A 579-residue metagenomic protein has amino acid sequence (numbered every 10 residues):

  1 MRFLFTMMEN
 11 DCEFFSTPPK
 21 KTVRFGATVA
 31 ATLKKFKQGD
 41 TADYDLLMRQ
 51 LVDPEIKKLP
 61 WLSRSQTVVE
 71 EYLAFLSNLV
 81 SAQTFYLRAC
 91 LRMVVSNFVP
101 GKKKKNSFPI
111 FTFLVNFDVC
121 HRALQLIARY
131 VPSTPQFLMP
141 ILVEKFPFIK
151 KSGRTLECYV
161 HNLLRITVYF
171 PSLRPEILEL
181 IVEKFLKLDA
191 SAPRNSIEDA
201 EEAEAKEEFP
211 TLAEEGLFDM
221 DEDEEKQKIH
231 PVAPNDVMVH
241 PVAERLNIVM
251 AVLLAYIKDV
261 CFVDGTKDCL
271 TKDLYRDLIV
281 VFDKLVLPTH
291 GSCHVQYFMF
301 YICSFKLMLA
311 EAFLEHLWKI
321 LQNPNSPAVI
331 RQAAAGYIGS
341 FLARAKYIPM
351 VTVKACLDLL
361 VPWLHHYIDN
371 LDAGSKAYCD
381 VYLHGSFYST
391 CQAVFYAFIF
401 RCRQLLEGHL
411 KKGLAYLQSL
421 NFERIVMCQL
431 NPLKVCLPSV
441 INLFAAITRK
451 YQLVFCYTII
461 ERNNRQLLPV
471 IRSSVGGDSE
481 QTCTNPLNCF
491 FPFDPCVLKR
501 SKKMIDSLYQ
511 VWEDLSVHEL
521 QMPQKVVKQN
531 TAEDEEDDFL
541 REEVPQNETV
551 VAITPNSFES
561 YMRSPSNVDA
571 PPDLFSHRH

Functional and structural regions predicted by a protein language model:
M1-E55: N-terminal alpha-helical scaffolding segments that mark the starts of alpha-solenoid/helical-repeat architectures
M1-F25, D221, G413-H579: Eukaryotic intrinsically disordered, low-complexity regulatory tails and linkers enriched in charged/polar residues
K20, L59-T67, S81-A82, P100 (+11 more regions): Short coil/turn segments at helix-helix junctions and helix-capping linkers within large alpha-helical proteins
R24-K35, L46-Q50, Q66-L79, R88-M93 (+13 more regions): Amphipathic alpha-helical elements of HEAT/ARM-like alpha-solenoid repeat scaffolds that form extended
L51, C90-F98, L138, L142 (+5 more regions): HEAT/HEAT-like alpha-solenoid repeats
T84-K284: Alpha-helical repeat/alpha-solenoid scaffolds of the HEAT/ARM/MIF4G superfamily and closely related elongated all-alpha
P135, M139-L142, C158-L163, R331-Y337 (+2 more regions): Alpha-helical bundle/repeat cores within regulatory domains of eukaryotic proteins
D268-A345: Amphipathic alpha-helical interface segments within eukaryotic helical scaffold and small GTPase-regulatory domains
